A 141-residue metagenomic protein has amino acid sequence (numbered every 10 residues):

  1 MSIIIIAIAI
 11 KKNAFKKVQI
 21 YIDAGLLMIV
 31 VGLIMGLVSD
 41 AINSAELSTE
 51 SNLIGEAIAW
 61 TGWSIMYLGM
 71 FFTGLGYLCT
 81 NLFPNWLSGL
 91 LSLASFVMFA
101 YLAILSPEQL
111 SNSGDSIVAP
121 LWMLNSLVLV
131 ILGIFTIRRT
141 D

Functional and structural regions predicted by a protein language model:
M1-D141: Hydrophobic, aromatic-enriched alpha-helical segments typical of multi-pass transmembrane helices
